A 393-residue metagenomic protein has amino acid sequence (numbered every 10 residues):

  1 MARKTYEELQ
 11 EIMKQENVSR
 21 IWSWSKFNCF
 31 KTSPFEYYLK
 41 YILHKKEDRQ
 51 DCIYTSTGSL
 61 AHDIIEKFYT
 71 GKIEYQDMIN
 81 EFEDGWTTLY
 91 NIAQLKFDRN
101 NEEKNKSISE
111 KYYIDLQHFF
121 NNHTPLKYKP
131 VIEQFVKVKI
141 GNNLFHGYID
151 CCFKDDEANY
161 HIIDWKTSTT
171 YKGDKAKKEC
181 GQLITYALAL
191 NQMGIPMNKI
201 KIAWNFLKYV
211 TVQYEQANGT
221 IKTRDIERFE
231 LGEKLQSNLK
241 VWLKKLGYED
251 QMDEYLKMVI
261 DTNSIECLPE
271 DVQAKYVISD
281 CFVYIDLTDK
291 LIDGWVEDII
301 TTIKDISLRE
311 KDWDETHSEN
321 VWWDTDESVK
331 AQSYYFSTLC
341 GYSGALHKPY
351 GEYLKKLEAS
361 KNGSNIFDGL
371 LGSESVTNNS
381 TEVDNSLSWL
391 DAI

Functional and structural regions predicted by a protein language model:
M1-I393: RecB-family 4Fe-4S metal-dependent nuclease core
